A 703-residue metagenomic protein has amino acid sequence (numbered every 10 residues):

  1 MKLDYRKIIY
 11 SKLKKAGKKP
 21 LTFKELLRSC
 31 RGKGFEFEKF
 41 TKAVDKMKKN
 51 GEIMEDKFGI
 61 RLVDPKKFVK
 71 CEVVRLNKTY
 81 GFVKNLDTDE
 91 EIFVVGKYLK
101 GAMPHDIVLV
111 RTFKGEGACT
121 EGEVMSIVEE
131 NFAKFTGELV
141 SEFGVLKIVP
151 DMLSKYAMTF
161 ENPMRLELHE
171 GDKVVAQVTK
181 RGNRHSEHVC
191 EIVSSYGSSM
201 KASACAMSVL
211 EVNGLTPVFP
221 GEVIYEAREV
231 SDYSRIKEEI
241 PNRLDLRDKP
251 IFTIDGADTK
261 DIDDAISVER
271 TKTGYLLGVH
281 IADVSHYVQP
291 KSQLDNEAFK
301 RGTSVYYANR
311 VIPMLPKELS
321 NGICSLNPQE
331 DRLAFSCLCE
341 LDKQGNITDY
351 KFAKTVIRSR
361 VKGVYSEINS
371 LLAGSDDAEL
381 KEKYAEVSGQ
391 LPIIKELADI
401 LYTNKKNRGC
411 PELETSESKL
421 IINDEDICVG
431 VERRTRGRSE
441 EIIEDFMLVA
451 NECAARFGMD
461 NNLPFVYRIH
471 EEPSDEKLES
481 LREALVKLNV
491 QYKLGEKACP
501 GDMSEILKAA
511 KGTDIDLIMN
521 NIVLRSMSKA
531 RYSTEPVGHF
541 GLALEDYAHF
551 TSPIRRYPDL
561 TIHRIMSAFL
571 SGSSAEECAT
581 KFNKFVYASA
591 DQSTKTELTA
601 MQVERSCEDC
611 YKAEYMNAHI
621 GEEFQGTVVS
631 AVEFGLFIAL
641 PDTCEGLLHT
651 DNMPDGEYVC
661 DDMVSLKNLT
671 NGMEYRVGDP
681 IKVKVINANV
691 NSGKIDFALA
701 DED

Functional and structural regions predicted by a protein language model:
M1-G278, S285-D331, N369-L372, V664-R676 (+1 more regions): Charge-lined substrate channels and their catalytic hotspots, especially those that engage the 3′ end of RNA
R28-R31, K180-R181, A202, S208 (+3 more regions): Electropositive polyanion-binding surfaces
